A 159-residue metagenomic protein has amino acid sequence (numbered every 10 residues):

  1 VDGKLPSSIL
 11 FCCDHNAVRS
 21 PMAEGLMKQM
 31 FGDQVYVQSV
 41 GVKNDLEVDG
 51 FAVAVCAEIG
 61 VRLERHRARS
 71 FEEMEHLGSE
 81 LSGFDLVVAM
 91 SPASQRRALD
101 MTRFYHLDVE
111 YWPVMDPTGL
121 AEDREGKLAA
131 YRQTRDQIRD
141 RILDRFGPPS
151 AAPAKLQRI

Functional and structural regions predicted by a protein language model:
V1-I159: Short polar/charged helix/loop
